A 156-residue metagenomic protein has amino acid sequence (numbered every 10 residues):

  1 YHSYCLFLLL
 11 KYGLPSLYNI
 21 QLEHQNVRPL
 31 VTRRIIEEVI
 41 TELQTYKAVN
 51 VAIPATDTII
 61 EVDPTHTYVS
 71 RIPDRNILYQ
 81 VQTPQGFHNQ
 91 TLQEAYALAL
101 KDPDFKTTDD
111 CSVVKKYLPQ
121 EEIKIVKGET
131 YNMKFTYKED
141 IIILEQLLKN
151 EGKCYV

Functional and structural regions predicted by a protein language model:
L10-V62, Q82: Conserved beta-loop-beta/alpha segment of the NTase-like Rossmann-fold superfamily that binds/positions NTPs
I35-V39, D63-T67, H88, D140: Short, glycine/charged-enriched secondary-structure capping and boundary segments
I40-T41, V69-R71, K115, K124: Short secondary-structure boundary/capping segments
T45, H66, Q120-E122: A generic structural signal for alpha->beta connector loops
E61-F87: Short, flexible, basic/aromatic active-site loop/helix in glycosyltransferases
Y79-V156: Conserved alpha/beta core of the MobA/IspD/sugar-nucleotide pyrophosphorylase nucleotidyltransferase superfamily
